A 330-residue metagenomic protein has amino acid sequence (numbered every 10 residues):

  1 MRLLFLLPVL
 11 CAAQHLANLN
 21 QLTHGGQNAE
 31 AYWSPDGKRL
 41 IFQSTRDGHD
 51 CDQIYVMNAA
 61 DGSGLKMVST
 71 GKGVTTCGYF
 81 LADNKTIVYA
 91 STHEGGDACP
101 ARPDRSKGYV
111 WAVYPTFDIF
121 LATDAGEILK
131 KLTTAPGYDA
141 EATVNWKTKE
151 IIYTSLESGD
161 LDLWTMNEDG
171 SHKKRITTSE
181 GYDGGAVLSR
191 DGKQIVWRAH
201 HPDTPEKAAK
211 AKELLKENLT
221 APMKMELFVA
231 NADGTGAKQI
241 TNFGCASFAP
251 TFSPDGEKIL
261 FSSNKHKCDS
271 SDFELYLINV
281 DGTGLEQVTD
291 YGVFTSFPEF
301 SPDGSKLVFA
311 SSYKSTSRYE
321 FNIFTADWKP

Functional and structural regions predicted by a protein language model:
R2-A12: Sec-dependent N-terminal signal peptides
Q14-G26: A short helix->beta-strand "capping" segment at the edge of beta-propeller domains
N18-Q21, S63-K66, Y109, T116 (+4 more regions): Predominantly a core beta-strand signature of beta-propeller blades across repeat-based propeller domains
H24-Q27, S44-I54, S69-T75, A90-I119 (+8 more regions): A flexible loop/linker signature enriched in serine peptidases of the S9 family
P35-D36, A82-D83, W146-K147, R190-D191 (+2 more regions): Residue-level detector of Asp-centered blade-edge/turn motifs that repeat once per structural unit in beta-propeller
L40-I41, I87, I151-I152, I195 (+2 more regions): Hydrophobic beta-strand positions that form the internal "hydrophobic ladder" of WD40/Gbeta-like beta-propeller blades
N58-G62, T123-E127, N167-S171, N231-T235 (+2 more regions): Short loop/turn segments that connect beta-strands within beta-propeller blades
